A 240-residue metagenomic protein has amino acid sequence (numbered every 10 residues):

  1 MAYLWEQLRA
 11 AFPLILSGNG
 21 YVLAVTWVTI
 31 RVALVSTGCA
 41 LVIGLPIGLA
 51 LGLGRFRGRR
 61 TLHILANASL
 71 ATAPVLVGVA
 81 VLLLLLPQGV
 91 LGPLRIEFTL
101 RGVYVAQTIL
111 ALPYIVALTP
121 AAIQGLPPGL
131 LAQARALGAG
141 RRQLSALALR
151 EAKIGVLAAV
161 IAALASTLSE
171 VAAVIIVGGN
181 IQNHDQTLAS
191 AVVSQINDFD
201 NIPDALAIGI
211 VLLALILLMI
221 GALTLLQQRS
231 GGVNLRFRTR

Functional and structural regions predicted by a protein language model:
M1-T37, L53-G54, R59, A148 (+1 more regions): Periplasmic/extracellular loop-to-transmembrane helix junction in inner-membrane transport proteins
Y3-P13, G20, V77-T108, G178-Q182: Membrane-interfacial helix termini and adjacent extracytoplasmic/periplasmic loops of multi-pass transporters
I15-G18, V177-L217: Interhelical loop and adjacent transmembrane-helix boundary motif in polytopic membrane transport permeases
V22, T26, I30, L62 (+7 more regions): Hydrophobic alpha-helical elements at and bordering transmembrane segments of multi-pass membrane proteins
R31-I43, I47, A73, S145 (+5 more regions): Hydrophobic alpha-helical transmembrane segments of multipass integral membrane proteins, especially permease/channel
V35-A66, P128, R141-R142, A148-L149 (+2 more regions): Transmembrane-helix boundary motif in ABC transporter permease subunits
G38, L118-T119, R141-I176: Transmembrane alpha-helices
A117-L131, R135-G138, R142, A146-L147 (+1 more regions): C-terminal transmembrane helix and the adjacent membrane-cytosol boundary/short C-terminal tail of inner/organellar
